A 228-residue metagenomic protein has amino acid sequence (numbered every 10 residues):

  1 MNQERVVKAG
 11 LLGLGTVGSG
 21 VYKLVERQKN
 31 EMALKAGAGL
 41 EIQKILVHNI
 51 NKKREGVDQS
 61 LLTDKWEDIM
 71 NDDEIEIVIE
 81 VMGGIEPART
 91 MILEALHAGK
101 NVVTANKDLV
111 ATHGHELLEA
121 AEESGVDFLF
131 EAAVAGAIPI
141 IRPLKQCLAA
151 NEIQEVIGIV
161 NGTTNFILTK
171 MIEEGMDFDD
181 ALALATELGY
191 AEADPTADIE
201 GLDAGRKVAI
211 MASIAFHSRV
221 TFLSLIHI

Functional and structural regions predicted by a protein language model:
M1-H97: N-terminal glycine-/serine-/threonine-rich beta1-alpha1-beta2 phosphate-ribose binding loop of Rossmann-like
N2-Q3, A36-G39, E55, M70-D72 (+4 more regions): Solvent-exposed alpha-helices and their adjacent loops that cap or buttress functional pockets in soluble metabolic
G10, L14, G18, A38-G39 (+8 more regions): Generic structural signal for well-ordered, non-membrane alpha-helical segments in soluble metabolic enzymes
R89, L93-E94, K107-E131: Rossmann-fold NAD(P)-binding glycine/threonine-rich loop
V102-V103: A short hydrophobic/small-residue beta-strand
E122-G125, L129-A191, T196, L202-D203 (+1 more regions): Rossmann-like NAD(P)H-binding beta-loop-alpha module
E174-D177, A215-L223: Short helix-capping/linker segments at secondary-structure and domain boundaries
I226-I228: Conserved small/polar residues in nucleotide/adenosyl-binding loops
